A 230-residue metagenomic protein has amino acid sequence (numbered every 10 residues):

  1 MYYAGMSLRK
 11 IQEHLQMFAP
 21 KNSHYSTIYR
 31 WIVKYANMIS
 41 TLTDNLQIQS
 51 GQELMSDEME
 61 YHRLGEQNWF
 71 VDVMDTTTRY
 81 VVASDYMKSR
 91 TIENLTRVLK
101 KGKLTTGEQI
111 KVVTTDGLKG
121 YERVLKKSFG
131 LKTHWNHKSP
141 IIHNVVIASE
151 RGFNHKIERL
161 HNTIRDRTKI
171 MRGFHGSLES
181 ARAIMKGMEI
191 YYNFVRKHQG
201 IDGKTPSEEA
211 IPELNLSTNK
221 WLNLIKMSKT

Functional and structural regions predicted by a protein language model:
M1-L54, E58-L64: Short, positively charged, Gly/Tyr-enriched micro-motifs that form contact patches at catalytic or ligand/partner
I11, I28, D57, R79 (+5 more regions): Mobile genetic element proteins and their domesticated derivatives, centered on retroelements and DNA transposons
V33-K34, S84-T106: Active-site beta-loop-alpha junctions of metal-dependent nucleic acid enzymes, especially the RNase H-like/DDE
S56-D72, T76-T78: An active-site-proximal beta-strand-loop segment
Q109-E122: Acidic/histidine-rich, metal-coordinating catalytic segments
L118, F129-N162: Conserved beta-strand -> loop -> alpha-helix junction used to position metal-binding or nucleic-acid-contacting
E158-S177, V195: Active-site proximal helix-loop segment of RNase H-like, two-metal nucleases, encompassing DDE(D)
G173-F174, L178-T230: C-terminal domain-tail junction helix/linker
